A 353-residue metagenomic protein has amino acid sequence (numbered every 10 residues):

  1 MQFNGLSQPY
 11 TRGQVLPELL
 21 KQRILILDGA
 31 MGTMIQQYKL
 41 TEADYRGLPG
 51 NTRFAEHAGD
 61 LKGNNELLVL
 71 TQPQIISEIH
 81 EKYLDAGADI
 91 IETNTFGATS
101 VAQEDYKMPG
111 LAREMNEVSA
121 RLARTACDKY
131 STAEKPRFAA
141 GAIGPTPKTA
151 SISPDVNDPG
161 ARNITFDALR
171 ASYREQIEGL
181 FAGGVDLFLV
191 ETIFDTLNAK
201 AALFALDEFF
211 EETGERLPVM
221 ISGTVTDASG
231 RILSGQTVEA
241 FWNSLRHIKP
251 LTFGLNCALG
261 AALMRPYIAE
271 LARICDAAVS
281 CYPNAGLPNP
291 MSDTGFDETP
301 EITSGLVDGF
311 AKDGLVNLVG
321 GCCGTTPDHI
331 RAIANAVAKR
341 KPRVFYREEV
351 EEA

Functional and structural regions predicted by a protein language model:
M1-A353: Domain-level signal for soluble alpha/beta catalytic cores
